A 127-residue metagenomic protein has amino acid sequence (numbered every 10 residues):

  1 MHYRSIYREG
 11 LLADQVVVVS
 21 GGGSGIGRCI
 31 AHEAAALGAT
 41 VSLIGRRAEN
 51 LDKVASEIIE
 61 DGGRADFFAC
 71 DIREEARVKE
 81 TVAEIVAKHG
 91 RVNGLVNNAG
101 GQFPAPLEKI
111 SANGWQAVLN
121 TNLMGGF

Functional and structural regions predicted by a protein language model:
M1-V18: Flexible N-terminal pre-Rossmann segment of NAD(P)-dependent oxidoreductases
G23-S24: Conserved glycine-rich cofactor-binding loop
A39-K53: Conserved glycine-rich Rossmann-like NAD(P)H-binding loop of the short-chain dehydrogenase/reductase
E49, F68-T81, A112: The beta1-alpha1 cofactor-binding region of Rossmann-like NAD(H)/NADP(H)-dependent oxidoreductases
N93-G94, Q116: Conserved catalytic-site loops of classical short-chain dehydrogenases/reductases
N98-F103: Conserved NAD(P)H cofactor-binding loop of Rossmann-fold oxidoreductase domains
P106-L107, G114-L119: Substrate-binding pocket helix/loop in short-chain dehydrogenase/reductase
